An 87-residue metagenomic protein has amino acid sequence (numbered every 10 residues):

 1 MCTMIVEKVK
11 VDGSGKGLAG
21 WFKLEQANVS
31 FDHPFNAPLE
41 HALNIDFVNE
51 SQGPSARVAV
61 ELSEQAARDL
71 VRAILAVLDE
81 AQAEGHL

Functional and structural regions predicted by a protein language model:
M1-L87: Positively charged, low-complexity terminal tracts and the immediately adjacent first secondary-structure elements
